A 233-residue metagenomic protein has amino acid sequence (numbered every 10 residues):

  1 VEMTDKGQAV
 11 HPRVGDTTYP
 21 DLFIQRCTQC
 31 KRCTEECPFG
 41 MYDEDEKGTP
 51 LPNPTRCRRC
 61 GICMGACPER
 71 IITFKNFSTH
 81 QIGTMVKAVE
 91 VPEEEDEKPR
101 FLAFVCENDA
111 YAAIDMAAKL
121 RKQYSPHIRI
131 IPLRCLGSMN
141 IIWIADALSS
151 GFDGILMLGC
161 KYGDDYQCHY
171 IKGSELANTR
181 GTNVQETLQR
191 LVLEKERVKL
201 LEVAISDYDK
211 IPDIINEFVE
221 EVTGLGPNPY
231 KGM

Functional and structural regions predicted by a protein language model:
V1, Y19-G40, L51-R70, L102-N108 (+1 more regions): Cysteine-centered iron-sulfur cluster-binding motifs in ferredoxin-type domains/subunits of redox enzymes
V1-A9, A66-S78, V222: Short, structured interface segments
K6-Q29, G40-R59, F77-V91, W143: Ferredoxin-like iron-sulfur electron-transfer modules
M64, S78-M233: Iron-sulfur-associated redox domains of electron-transfer enzymes in respiratory and anaerobic energy metabolism
